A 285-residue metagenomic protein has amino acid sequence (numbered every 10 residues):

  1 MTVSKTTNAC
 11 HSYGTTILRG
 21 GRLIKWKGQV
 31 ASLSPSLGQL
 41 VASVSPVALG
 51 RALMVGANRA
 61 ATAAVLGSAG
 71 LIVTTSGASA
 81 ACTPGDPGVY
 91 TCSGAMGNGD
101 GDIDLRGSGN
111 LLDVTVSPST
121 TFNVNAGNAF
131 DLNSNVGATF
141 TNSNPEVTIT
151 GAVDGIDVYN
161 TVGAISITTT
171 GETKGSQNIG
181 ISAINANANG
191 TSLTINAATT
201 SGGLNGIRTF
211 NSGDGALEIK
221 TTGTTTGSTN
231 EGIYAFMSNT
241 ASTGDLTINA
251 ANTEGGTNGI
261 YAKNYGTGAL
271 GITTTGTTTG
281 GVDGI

Functional and structural regions predicted by a protein language model:
M1-A80: Cleavable N-terminal targeting peptides that direct proteins into the secretory/outer-membrane pathway or into
V73, G77-G94: Boundary/junction segments of secreted and surface-exposed precursor proteins
S93-G99, I103-G127, F140-V153, I165-I181 (+4 more regions): Beta-strand-rich solenoid/repeat architectures in extracellular/passenger domains of polysaccharide-targeting enzymes
V136, T161-V162: Short, solvent-exposed linear patches
I156-V158, I207, I233, I260: Mobile, glycine-rich extracellular loop/lid and propeptide segments that shape or gate substrate/ligand access
